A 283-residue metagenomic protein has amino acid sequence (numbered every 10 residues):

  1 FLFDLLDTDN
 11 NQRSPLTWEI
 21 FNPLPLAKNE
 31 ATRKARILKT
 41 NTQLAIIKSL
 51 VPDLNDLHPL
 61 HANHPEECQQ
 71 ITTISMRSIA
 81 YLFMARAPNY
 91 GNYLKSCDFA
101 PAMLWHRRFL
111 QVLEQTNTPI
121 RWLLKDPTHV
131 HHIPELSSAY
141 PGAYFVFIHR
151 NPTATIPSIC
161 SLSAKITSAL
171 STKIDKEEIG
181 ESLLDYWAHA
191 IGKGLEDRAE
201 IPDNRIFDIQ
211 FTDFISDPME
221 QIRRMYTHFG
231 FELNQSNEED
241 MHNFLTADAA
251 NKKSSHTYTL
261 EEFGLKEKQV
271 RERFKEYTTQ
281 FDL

Functional and structural regions predicted by a protein language model:
F1-R13: A conserved segment at the C-terminal end of the G1
R13, Y144-V146, F207-I209: Hydrophobic/aromatic beta-strand patches that form the interior of the parallel beta-sheet core in alpha/beta enzyme
S14-W18, S158-I159: Short, solvent-exposed loop/turn and secondary-structure capping segments
E19-W122: PAPS-dependent sulfation machinery
R86-L104, L110-N117, I156-L283: PAPS-dependent sulfotransferases, especially Golgi type II membrane carbohydrate sulfotransferases
L123-P127, F211: Short His-Asn-centered micro-motif
K125, L136-S161: Conserved phosphate-donor/acceptor-positioning beta-strand/loop module used by diverse small-molecule
V130-P134, P218: Short, well-ordered alpha-helical microsegments
